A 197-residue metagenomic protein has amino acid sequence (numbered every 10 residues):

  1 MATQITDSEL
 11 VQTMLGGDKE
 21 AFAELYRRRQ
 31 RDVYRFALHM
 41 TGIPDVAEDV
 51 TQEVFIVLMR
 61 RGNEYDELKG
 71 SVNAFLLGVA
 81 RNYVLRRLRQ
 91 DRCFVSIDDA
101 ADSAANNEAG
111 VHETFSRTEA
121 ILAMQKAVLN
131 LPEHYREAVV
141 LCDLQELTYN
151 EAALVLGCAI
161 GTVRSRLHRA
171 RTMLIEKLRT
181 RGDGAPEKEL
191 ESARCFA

Functional and structural regions predicted by a protein language model:
A2-Q4, T13, V95, R117 (+4 more regions): C-terminal edge and immediately downstream basic/flexible tail or linker adjoining helix-turn-helix-like DNA-binding
I5, K126-T162, E176: Helix-turn-helix DNA-binding module
V11-Y34: A short, charge-rich alpha-helical start-of-domain segment used by transcription regulators
L15-G16, G42, E53-S71, R89-R92: Sigma70-family region 2
Y26-P44, R61, V128, T180: Amphipathic, Lys/Arg- and hydrophobic-enriched alpha-helical face
R35, D49-I56, G70-N82: Structural recognition of an alpha-helix C-terminal capping motif at a helix-to-coil junction
R60-E67, L77-D98, R117, R169 (+1 more regions): Arg/Lys-rich amphipathic alpha helix in sigma70-family domain 2
D102-L129: Acidic, proline/glycine-rich intrinsically disordered inter-domain spacer in sigma factors
